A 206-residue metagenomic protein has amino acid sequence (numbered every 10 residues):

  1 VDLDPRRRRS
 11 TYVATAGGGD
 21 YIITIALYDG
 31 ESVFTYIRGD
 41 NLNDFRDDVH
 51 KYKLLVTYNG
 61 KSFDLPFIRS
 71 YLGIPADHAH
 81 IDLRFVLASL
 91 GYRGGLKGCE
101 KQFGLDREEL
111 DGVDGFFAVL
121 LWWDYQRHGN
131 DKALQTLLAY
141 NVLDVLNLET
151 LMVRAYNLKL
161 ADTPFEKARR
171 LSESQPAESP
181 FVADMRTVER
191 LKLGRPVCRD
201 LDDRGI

Functional and structural regions predicted by a protein language model:
V1-I206: DEDD superfamily 3′-5′ metal-dependent exonuclease/proofreading module
